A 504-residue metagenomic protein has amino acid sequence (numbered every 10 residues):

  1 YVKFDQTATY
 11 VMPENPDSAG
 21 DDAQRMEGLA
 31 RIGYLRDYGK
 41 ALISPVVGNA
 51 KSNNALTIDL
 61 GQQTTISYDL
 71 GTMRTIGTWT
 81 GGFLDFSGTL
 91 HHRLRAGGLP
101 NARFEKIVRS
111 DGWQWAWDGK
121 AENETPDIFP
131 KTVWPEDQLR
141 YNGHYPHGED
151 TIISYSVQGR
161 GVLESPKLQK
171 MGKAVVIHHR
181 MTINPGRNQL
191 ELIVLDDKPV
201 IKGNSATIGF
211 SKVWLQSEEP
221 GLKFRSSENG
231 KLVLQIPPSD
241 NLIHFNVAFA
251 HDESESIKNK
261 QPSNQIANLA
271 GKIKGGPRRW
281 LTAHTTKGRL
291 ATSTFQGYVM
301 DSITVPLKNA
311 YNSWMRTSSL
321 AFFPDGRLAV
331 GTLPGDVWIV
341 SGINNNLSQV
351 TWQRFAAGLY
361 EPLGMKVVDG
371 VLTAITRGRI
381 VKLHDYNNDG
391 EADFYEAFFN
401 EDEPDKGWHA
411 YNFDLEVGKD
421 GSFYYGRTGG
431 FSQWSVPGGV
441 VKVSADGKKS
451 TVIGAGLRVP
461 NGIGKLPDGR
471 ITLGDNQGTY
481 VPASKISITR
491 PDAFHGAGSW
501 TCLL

Functional and structural regions predicted by a protein language model:
Y1-N49, H251-D301: N-terminal pre-domain segments of enzymes
Y1-V176, Q189-K198, K202-S211: Beta-strand-rich N-terminal accessory domains
S18, Y68, L242-H244, P460: Aromatic-residue-lined binding/catalytic grooves and analogous aromatic/hydrophobic interfacial grooves in multimeric
L139, V162-K167, N229-Q235, I303-V305: Short structured motifs
I177-P185: Short, well-ordered beta-strand segments enriched in hydrophobic/aromatic residues
P185-R187, V194-D196, E228, A248-H251: Long, charge-rich, low-complexity alpha-helical segments
F210-W280: Extended acidic/polar, glycine-enriched regions that form or flank non-catalytic beta-rich accessory modules
I257-L504: Beta-propeller domains with acidic blade repeats across secreted/periplasmic ectodomains and cytosolic WD/CNH propellers
